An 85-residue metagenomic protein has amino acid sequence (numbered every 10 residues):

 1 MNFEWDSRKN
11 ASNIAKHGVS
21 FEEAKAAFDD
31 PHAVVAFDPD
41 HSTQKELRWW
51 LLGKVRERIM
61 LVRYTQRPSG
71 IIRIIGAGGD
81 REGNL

Functional and structural regions predicted by a protein language model:
M1-L85: Ribonuclease/tRNase effector modules and their secretory precursors
